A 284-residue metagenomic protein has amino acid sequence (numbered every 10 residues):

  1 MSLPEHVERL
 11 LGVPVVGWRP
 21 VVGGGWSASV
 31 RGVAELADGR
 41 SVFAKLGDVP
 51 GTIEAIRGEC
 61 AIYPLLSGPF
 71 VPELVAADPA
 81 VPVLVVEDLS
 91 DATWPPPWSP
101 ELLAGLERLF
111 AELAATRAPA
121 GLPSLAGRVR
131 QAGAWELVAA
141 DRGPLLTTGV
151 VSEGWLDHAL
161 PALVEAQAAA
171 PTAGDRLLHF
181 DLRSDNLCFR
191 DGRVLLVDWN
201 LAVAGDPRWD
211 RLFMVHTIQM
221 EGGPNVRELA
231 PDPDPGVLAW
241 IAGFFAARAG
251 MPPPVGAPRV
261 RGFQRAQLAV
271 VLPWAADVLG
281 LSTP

Functional and structural regions predicted by a protein language model:
M1-P20: Juxta-kinase regulatory segment immediately upstream of eukaryotic protein kinase catalytic domains
V22-W26, A77-A80: A short beta-turn/loop motif at secondary-structure boundaries
G25-L36, F43, V164-W209: Active-site acidic catalytic loop and adjacent metal/ATP-binding pocket of ATP-dependent phosphoryl transfer enzymes
R40-A80, A92-E112, W209, I218: A conserved alpha-helical element in kinase catalytic cores
S41, P82-L84, V194: Hydrophobic residues embedded in beta-strands of well-ordered beta-sheets
L84-D91: Short pocket-lining segment of the protein kinase catalytic domain that shapes the ATP-binding cleft
T93-W155, A173-D175, V203-A204: A cross-family kinase active-site recognition segment
A204, L212-P284: Helix-rich C-terminal or lid/interface subdomains of diverse kinases
